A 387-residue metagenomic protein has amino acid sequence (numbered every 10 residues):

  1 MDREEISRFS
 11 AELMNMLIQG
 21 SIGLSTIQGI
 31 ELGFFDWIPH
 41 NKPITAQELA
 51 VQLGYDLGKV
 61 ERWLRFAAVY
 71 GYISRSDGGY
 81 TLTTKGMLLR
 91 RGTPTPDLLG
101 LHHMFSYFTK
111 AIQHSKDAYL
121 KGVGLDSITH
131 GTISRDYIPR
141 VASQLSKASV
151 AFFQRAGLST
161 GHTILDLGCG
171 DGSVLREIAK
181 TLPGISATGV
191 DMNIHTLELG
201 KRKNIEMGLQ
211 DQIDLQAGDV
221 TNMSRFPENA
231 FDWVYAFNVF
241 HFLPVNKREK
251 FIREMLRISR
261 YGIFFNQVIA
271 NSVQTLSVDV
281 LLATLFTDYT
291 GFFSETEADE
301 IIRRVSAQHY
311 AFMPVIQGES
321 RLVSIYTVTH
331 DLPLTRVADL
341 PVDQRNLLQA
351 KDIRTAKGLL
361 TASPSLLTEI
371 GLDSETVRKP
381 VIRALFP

Functional and structural regions predicted by a protein language model:
M1-K110: N-terminal accessory segments
F66-H162: Conserved Class I S-adenosyl-L-methionine-dependent methyltransferase catalytic core
N193-H195: Conserved SAM/SAH-binding beta-strand->alpha-helix loop
Y235: A conserved beta-strand element that flanks and buttresses the S-adenosyl-L-methionine
E249-Y261: A short glycine-rich, Lys/Arg-flanked "PGG" loop and its adjoining helix->strand segment in the class I
R260-V268: Conserved beta-strand signature within the Rossmann-like core of class I S-adenosyl-L-methionine
A270-D288: Short, glycine-/aromatic-enriched active-site segment of Class I SAM-dependent methyltransferases
H330-P387: Compact, charge-rich alpha-helical regulatory domains located at protein termini
